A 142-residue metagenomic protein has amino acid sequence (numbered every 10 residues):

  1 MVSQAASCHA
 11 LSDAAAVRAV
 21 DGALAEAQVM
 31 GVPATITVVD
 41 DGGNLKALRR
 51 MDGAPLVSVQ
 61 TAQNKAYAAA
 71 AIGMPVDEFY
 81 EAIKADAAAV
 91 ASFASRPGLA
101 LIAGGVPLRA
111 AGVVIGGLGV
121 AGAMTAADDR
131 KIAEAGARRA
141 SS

Functional and structural regions predicted by a protein language model:
V2-S142: Flexible, solvent-exposed loop/hinge segments and secondary-structure transition points
